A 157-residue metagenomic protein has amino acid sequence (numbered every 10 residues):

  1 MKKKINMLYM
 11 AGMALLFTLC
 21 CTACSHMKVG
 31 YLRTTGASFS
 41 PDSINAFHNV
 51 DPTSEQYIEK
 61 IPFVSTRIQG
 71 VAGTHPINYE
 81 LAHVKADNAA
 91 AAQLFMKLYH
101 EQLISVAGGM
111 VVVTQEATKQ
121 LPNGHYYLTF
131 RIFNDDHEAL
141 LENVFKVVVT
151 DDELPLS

Functional and structural regions predicted by a protein language model:
K2-A11: Bacterial N-terminal signal peptides that target proteins for export
M13-T18: Residue-level signal for mature regions of secreted extracellular proteins and peptides
L19-A23: C-terminal motif of bacterial Sec signal peptides marking the signal peptidase cleavage site
S25-S157: Non-catalytic macromolecular-recognition regions in eukaryotic signaling proteins
